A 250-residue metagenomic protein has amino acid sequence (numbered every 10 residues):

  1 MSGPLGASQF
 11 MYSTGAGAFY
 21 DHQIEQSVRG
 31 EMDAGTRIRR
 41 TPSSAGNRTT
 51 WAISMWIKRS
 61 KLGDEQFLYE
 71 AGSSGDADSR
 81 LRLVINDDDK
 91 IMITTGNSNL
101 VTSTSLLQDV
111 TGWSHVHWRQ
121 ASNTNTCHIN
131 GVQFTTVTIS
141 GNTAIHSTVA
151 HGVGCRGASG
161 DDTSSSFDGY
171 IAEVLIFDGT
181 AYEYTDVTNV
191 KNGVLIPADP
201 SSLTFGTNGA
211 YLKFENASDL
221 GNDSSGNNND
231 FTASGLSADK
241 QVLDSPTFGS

Functional and structural regions predicted by a protein language model:
S2-Q26, D33-A34, Y170-N228, T232-G249: Extended recognition patches within non-cytosolic domains
G3-M32, S54-L62, D78-T143, D239-S250: Extracellular glycan-interaction surfaces
M32-W51, L100-Q108, G160-T163, I196-L203: Short surface loop/edge beta-strand patches of beta-sandwich-type extracellular domains that form ligand-contact sites
I53-K61, V116-W118, V153, I171-I176 (+2 more regions): Short hydrophobic/aromatic patches on beta-strands that form ligand-binding or substrate-lining surfaces
I53-S54, G63-A77, G154, T188-V190: Aromatic-rich beta-strand patches that line glycan-recognition/binding surfaces of extracellular proteins
K58-D64, S74-D76, N97-S98, A121-T124 (+4 more regions): Acidic glycine-/aspartate-rich tracts in secreted/extracellular proteins
E70-R80, H128-T135, N192-P197, N227-T232: Short edge-strand/loop segments of extracellular domains
F134-G169: Flexible glycan-contacting loops in extracellular carbohydrate-active proteins
